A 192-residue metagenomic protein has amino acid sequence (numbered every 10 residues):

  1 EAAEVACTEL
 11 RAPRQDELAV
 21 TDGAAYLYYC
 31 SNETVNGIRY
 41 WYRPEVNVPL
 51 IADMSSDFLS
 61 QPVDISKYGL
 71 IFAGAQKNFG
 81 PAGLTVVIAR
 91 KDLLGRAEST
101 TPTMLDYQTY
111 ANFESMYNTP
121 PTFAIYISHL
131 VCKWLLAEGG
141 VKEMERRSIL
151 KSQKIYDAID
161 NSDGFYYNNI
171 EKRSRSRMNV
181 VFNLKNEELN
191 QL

Functional and structural regions predicted by a protein language model:
A6-F58: Active-site phosphate-binding strand-loop segment of PLP-dependent enzymes
L10-P13, G37-Y42, S60-S66, A82-T85 (+2 more regions): A short secondary-structure junction signal
L18-D22, Y42-E45, P62-S66, K77-P81 (+1 more regions): Solvent-exposed alpha-helices and their adjacent loops that cap or buttress functional pockets in soluble metabolic
Y26, L70, L84-I88, N179-V181: Conserved hydrophobic/aromatic beta-strand scaffold that supports enzyme active sites
I51, I65-Q76: Conserved active-site segment immediately N-terminal to the catalytic lysine that forms the internal aldimine
A75-D157, E171: Active-site C-terminal subdomain of aminotransferase-like
Y167-L192: Conserved PLP-binding catalytic core of the aspartate aminotransferase-like
